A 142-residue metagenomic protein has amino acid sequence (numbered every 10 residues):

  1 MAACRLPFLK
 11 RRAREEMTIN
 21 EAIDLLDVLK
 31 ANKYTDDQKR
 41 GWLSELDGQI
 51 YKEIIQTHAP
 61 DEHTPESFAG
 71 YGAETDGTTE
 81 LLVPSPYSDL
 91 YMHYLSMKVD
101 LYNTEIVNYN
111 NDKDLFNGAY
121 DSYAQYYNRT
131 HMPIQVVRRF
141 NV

Functional and structural regions predicted by a protein language model:
A3-E80, G118-V142: Conserved short "hinge" loops at termini or chain/domain junctions
Q38, Y87-S88, N108: Generic detector of ordered secondary-structure context
G41, N110-D114: Short, charged, amphipathic alpha-helical segments
S85-Y94, K98: Elongated alpha-helical scaffolds
K98-Y109: Short helix-capping/linker segments at secondary-structure and domain boundaries
T104, L115-N117: Charged interaction segments
